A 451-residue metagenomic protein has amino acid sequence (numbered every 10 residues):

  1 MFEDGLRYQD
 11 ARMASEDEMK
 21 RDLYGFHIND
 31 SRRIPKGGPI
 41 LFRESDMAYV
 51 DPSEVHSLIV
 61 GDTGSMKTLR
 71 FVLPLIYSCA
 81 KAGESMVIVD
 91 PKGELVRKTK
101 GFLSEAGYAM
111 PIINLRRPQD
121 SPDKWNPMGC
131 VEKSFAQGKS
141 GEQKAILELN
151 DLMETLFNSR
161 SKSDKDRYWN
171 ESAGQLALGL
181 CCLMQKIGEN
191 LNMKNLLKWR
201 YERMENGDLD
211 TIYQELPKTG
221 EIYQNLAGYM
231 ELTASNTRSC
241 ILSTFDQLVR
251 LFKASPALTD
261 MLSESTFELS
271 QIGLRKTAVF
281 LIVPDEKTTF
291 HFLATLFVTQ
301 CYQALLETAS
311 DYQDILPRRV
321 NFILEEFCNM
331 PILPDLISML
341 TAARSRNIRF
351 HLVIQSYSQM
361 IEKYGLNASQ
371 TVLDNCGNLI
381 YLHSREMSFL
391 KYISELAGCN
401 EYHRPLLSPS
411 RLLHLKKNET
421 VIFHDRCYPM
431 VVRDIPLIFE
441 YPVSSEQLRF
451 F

Functional and structural regions predicted by a protein language model:
M1-D51: Pre-P-loop entry segment of helicase/translocase ATPase cores
R32-P35, I40-E44, A48-I348, Y364 (+3 more regions): P-loop NTPase motor domains
L340-R426: Conserved ATP-driven motor cores of ASCE-family P-loop NTPases powering translocation/secretion/packaging/pilus
